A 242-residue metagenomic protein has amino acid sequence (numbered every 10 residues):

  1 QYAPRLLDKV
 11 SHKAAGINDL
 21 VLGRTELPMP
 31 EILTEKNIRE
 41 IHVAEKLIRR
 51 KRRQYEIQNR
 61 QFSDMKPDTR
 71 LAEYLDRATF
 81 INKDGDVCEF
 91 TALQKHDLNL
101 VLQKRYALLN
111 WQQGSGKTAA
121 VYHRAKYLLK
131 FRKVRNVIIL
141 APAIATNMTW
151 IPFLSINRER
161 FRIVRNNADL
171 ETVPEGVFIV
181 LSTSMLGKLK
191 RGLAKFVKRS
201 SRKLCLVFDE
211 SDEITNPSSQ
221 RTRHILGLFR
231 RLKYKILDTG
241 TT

Functional and structural regions predicted by a protein language model:
Q1-M65, K133-R135: Charged, low-complexity intrinsically disordered regions
Y2-V10, I32, Q61-N99, R105-Y106 (+1 more regions): SF2 helicase/translocase NTPase motor core, specifically the RecA-like lobe 1 inter-motif segment between Walker
T241-T242: Extracellular glycan-interaction patches encoded by glycine-rich segments
